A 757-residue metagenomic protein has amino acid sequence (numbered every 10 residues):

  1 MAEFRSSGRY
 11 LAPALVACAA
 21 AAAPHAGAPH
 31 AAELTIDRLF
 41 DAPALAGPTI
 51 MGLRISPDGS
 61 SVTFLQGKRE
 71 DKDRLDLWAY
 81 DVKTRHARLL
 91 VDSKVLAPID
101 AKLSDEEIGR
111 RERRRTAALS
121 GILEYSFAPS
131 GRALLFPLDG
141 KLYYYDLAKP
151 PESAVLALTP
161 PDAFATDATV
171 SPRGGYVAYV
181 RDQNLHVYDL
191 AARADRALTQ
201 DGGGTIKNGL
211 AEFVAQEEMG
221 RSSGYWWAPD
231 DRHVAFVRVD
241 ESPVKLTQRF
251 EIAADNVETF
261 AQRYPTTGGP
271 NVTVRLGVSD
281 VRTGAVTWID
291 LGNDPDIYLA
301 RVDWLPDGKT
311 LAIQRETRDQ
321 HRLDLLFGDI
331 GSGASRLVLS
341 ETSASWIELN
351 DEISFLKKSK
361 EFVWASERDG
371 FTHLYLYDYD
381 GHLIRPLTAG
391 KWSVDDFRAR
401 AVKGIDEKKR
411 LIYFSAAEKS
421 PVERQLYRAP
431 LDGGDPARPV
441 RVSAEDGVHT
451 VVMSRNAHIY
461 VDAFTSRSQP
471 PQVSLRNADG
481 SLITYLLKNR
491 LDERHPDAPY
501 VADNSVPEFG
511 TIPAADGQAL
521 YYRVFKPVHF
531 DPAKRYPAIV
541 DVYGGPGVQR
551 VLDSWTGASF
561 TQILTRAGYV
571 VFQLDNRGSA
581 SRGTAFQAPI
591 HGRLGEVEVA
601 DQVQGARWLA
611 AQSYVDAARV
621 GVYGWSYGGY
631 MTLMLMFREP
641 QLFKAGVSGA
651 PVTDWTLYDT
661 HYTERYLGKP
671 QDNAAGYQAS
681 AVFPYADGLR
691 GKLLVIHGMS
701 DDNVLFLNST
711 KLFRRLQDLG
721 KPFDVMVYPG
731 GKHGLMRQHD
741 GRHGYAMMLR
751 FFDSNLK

Functional and structural regions predicted by a protein language model:
M1-A14: Bacterial N-terminal signal peptides that target proteins for export
E3-F4, A17-A19, E367, S648 (+1 more regions): Generic secretory/membrane-interface signal
R5, D41, V214, L356 (+2 more regions): Compositionally biased, low-structure terminal segments
Y10-P13, A20-A22, G27-P471, L475-R476 (+1 more regions): Beta-propeller folds
L15, A19, P151, D378-D380 (+6 more regions): Generic low-complexity, intrinsically disordered sequence content enriched in small uncharged/hydrophobic residues
G52, K245-L246, A300-R301, G308 (+2 more regions): Serine-hydrolase catalytic core recognition
